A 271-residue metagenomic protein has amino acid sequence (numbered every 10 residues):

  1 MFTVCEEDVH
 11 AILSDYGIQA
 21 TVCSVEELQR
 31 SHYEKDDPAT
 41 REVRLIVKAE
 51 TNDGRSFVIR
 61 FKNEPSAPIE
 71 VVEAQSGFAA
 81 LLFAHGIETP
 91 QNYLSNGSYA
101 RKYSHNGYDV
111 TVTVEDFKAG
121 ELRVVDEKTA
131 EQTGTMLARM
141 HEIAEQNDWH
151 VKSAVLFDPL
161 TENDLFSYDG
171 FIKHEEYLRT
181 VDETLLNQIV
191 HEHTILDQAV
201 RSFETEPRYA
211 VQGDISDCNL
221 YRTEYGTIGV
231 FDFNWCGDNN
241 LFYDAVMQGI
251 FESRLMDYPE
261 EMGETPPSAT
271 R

Functional and structural regions predicted by a protein language model:
M1-L94, E224, F242: Conserved NTP-binding catalytic cores of kinases and kinase-like/nucleotidyltransferase enzymes across multiple kinase
K35-V58, L196-Y243: Active-site acidic catalytic loop and adjacent metal/ATP-binding pocket of ATP-dependent phosphoryl transfer enzymes
N52-V151: ATP-binding pocket architecture of kinase catalytic cores
A84, A138-H150, T184, Q188 (+3 more regions): Secondary-structure boundary elements
V124-E183, R208: A cross-family kinase active-site recognition segment
E131, G229, V246-Q248: Glycine-rich, phosphate-binding/catalytic loops in enzymes
D164, Y168-L220: Loop-centered beta-sheet repeat module
F242-R271: Active-site activation/catalytic loop segments of kinase-like enzymes and analogous catalytic loops in related
